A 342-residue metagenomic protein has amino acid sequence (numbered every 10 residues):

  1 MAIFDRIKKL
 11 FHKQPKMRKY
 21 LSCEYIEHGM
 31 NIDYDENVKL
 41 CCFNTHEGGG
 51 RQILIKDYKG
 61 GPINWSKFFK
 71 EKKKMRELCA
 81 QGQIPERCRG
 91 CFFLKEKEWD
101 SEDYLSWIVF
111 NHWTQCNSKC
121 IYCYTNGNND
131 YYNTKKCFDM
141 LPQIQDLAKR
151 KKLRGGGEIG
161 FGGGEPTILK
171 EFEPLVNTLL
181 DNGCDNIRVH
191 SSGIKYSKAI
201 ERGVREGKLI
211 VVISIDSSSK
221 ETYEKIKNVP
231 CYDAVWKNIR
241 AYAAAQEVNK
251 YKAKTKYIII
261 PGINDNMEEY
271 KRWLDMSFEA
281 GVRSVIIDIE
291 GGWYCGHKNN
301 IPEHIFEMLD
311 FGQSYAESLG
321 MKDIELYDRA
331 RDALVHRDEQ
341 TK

Functional and structural regions predicted by a protein language model:
A2-Y132, N300-K342: N-terminal pre-core extensions flanking Radical SAM catalytic domains
G48, I168, G262-N266: Alpha-helix N-cap/loop-to-helix initiation residues
Q81, D146-R154, V176-L179, R202-V204: Leucine-rich repeat
L105-Q115, Y124-D139, L153-L169, N182-Y196 (+3 more regions): Core AdoMet radical
C137-D146, F172-P174: Leucine-rich repeat
G156-I159, N182, N186-R188, K208-I215 (+1 more regions): Conserved C-terminal portion of the radical SAM core fold that forms the substrate/S-adenosylmethionine-binding
E171-V176, K198-V204, D265-E269: Distinct, well-ordered alpha-helical segments
